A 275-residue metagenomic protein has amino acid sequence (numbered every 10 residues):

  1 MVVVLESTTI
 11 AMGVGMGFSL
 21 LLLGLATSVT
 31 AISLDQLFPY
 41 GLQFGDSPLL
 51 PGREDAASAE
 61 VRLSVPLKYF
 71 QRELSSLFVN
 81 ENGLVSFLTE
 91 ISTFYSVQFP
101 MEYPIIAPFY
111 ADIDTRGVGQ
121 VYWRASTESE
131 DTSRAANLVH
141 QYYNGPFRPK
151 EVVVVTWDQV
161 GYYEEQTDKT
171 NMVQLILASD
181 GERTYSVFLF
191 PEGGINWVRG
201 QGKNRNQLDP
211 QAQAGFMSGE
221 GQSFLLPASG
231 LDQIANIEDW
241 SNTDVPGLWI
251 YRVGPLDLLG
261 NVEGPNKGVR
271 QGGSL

Functional and structural regions predicted by a protein language model:
V2-L275: Von Willebrand factor type D
